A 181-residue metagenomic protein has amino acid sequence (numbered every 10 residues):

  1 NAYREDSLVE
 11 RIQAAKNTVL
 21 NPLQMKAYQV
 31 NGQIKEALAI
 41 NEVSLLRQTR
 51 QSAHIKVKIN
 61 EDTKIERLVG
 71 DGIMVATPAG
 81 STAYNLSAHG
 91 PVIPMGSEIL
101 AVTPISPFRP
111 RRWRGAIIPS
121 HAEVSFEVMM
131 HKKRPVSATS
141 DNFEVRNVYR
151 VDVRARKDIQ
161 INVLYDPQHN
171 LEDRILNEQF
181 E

Functional and structural regions predicted by a protein language model:
N1, L86, T139-S140: Short beta-strand-centered segments at strand-helix junctions
N1-G72: Catalytic core of DAGKc-family lipid kinases
V19-N21, A37, Q51, P94-G96 (+2 more regions): A short, structural micro-pattern
N31, S44, E61-T63, G90 (+2 more regions): Short, well-ordered turn and helix-capping elements at secondary-structure junctions
E36-I40, S106-F108, K132-P135: Short Pro/Gly-enriched beta-strand edge/turn motifs at strand-loop
L45, R50, T63-I65, W113-E181: ATP/nucleoside-binding phosphotransfer catalytic cores, i.e., glycine-rich phosphate-binding loops
V57, G80, A138: Short aromatic-centered micro-motifs
R67-G70, V75-R111: Gly/Ser/Thr-rich active-site loops/lids in small-molecule metabolic enzymes that frequently grip phosphoryl groups
